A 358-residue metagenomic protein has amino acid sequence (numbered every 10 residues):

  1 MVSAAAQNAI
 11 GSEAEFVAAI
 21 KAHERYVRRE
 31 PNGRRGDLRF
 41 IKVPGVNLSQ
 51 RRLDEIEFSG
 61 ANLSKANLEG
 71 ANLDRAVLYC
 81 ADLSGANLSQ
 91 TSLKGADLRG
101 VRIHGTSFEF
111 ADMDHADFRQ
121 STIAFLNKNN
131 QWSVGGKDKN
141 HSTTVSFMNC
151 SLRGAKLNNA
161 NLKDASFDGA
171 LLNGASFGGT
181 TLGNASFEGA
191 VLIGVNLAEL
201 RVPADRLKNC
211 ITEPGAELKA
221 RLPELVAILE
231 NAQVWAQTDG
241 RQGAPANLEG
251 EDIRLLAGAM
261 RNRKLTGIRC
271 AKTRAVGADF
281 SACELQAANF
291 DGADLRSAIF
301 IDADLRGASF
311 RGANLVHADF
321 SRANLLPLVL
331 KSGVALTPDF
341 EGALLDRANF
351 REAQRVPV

Functional and structural regions predicted by a protein language model:
A5-A18, E24-V358: Tandem repeat scaffolds
